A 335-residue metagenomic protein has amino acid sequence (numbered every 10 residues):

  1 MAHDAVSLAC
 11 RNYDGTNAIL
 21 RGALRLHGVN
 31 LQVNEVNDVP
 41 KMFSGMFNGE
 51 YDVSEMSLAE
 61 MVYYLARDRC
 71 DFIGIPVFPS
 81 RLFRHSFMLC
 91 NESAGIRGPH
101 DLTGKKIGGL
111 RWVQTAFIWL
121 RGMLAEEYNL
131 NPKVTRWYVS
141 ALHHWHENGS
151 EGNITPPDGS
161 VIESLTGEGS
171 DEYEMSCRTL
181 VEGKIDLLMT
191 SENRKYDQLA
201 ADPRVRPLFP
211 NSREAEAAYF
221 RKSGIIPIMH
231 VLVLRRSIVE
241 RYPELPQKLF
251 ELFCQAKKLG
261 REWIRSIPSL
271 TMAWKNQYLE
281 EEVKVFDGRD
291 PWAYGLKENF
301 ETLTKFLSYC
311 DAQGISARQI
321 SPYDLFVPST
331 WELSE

Functional and structural regions predicted by a protein language model:
M1-V6, E335: Basic/polar N-terminal segments that are highly enriched at the extreme N-terminus, encompassing both cleavable
S7, R11-N131, R136-H146: Short, glycine-/small- and polar/acidic-enriched structural segments that line small-molecule recognition paths
V33-S44, R97, T135-R178, S321-W331: Short helix-initiation/N-cap motifs at beta->coil->alpha
H144, N148-R265: Pocket-lining segment of extracytoplasmic ligand-binding domains
V233, I238-A312: Secondary-structure end/capping motifs
G295-E335: Long, low-complexity C-terminal extensions of enzymes
